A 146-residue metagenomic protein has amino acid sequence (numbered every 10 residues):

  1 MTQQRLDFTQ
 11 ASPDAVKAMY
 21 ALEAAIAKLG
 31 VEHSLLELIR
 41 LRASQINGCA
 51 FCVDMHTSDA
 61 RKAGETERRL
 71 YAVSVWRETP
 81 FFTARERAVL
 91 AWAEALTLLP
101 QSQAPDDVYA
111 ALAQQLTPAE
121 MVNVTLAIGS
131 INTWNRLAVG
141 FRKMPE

Functional and structural regions predicted by a protein language model:
M1-E146: Hydrophobic alpha-helical segments
